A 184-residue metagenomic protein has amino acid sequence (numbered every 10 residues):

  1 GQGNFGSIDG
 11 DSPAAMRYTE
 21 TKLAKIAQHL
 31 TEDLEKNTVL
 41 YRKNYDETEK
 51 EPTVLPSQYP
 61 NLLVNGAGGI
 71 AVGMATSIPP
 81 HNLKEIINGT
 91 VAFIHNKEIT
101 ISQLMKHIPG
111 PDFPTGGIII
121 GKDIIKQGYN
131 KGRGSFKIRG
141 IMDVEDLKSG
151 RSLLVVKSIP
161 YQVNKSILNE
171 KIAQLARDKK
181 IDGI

Functional and structural regions predicted by a protein language model:
G1-S135: Catalytic phosphate-handling regions of large nucleic-acid enzymes and associated NTPases
K137-I184: Gly/Lys-enriched N-terminal cap/neck module of very large, oligomeric protein machines
